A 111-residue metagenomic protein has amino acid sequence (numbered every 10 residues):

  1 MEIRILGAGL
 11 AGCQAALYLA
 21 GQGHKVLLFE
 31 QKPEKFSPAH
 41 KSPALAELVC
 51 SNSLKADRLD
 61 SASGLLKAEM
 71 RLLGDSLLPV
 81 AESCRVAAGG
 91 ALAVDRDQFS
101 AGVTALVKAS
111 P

Functional and structural regions predicted by a protein language model:
M1, G23-K25, P111: Short coil/turn connectors at secondary-structure junctions
M1-A11: Beta1/beta-strand and adjacent pyrophosphate-binding region of the FAD-binding site in flavoprotein oxidoreductases
E2-I3, S53-L54, G90-A91: Short, contiguous strand/loop micro-motifs
L10, Q14, S61, L65-A68 (+2 more regions): Conserved active-site and cofactor/substrate-binding residues in soluble primary-metabolism enzymes
L17-V80: N-terminal FAD cofactor-binding segment of flavoenzymes
E69-P111: Feature captures the FAD/FMN-dependent oxidoreductase FAD-binding
